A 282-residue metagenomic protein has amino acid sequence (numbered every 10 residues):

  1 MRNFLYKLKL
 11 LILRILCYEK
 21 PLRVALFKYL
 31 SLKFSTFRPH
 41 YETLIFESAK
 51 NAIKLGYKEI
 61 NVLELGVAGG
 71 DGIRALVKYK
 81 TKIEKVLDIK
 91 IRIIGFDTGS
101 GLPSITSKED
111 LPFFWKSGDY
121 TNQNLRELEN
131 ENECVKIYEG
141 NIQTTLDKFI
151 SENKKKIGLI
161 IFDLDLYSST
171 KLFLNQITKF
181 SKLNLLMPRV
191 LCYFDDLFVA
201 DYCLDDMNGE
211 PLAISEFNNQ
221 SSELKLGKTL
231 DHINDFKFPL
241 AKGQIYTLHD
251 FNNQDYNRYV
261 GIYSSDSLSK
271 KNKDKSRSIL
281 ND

Functional and structural regions predicted by a protein language model:
M1-T36, S269-D282: Membrane-proximal basic amphipathic "stem/tether" segments
C17-L22, S48-A49, L183-M187: Short hydrophobic/aromatic-rich motifs at helix boundaries and adjacent loops
L26-L30, K58-D282: S-adenosylmethionine/decaboxylated-SAM
F37-L44, G70-D71, A75: Short coil-to-helix leader/linker segments, especially the first N-terminal amphipathic alpha-helix with its helix
E42-K58: Conserved alpha-helix/loop element of class I SAM-dependent methyltransferases that forms part of the SAM/SAH-binding
